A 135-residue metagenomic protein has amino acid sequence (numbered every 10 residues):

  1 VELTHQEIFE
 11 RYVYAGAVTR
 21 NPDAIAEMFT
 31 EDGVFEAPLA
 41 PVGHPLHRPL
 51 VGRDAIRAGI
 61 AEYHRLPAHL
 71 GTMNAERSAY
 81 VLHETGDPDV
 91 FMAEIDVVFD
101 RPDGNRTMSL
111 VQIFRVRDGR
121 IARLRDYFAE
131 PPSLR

Functional and structural regions predicted by a protein language model:
V1, A40-P49, R125-L134: Short, charge-rich amphipathic segments
V1-E36: Short acidic-aromatic low-complexity motifs
V1-F9, L50-R57, T107: Charged, low-complexity, helix/coiled-coil-prone segments
F9, V13-G16, F29, I60-H64 (+2 more regions): Hydrophobic alpha-helical core bundles mediating ligand binding, dimerization, or RNAP-core interactions
P22-D89: A solvent-exposed, acidic/Ser-Thr-rich amphipathic alpha-helical stretch
H64-R135: A beta-strand edge to alpha-helix "cap/lid" segment located at domain peripheries
